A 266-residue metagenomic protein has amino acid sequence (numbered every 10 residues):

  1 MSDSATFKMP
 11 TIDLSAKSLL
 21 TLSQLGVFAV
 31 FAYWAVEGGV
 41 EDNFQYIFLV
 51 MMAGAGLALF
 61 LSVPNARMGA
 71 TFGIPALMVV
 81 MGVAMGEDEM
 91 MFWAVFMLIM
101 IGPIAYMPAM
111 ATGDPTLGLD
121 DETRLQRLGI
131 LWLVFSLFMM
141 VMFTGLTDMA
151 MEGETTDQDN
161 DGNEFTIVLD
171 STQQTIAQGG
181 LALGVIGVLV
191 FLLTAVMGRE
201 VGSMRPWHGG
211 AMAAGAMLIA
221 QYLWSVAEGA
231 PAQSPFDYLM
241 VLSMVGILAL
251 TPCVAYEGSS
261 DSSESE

Functional and structural regions predicted by a protein language model:
M1-M9, M52-T71, Y106-R127, V188-H208 (+2 more regions): Cytoplasmic membrane-interface regions of multi-pass membrane proteins
I12-L14, A29-V50, V63-A66, M81-L98 (+4 more regions): Membrane-helix interface and helix-disruption motif detector
A16-F31, F72-M78, W132-F138: Alpha-helical transmembrane segments
F28-V30, M51-A58, I74-G82, G187-F191 (+1 more regions): Hydrophobic, membrane-inserted alpha-helices
M51-G54, V95-A109, G184-L189, L242-P252: Hydrophobic cores of alpha-helical transmembrane segments in multi-pass inner/ER membrane proteins, independent
A76-D88, Y106-T112, F135, M139-M140 (+2 more regions): Alpha-helical membrane-embedding segments and immediately adjacent membrane-interface amphipathic helices
L98-Y106, R124-D148, L181-I186, M212-A220: Alpha-helical transmembrane segments of multi-pass integral membrane proteins
G179-E266: C-terminal transmembrane-bundle signature of multipass membrane proteins, characterized by strong activation on
